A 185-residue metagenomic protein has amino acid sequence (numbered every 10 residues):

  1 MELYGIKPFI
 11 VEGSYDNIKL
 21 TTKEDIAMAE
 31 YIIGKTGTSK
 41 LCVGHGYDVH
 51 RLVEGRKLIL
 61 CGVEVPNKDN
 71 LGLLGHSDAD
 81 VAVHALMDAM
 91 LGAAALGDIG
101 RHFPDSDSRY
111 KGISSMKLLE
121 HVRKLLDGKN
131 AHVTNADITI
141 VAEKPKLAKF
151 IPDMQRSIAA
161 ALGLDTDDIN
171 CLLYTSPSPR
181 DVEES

Functional and structural regions predicted by a protein language model:
M1-L41: Conserved alpha/beta core of the MobA/IspD/sugar-nucleotide pyrophosphorylase nucleotidyltransferase superfamily
E12, G44-G46, N170-L172: Short beta-strand segments
Y31-P152, A161-L162: RNase III-family endoribonuclease catalytic core
Q155: Generic structural marker for isolated residues within well-ordered, non-membrane alpha-helices of soluble domains
D165-D168: Short acidic capping loops at alpha-helix termini that bridge into adjacent secondary structure
Y174-D181: Conserved small/polar residues in nucleotide/adenosyl-binding loops
